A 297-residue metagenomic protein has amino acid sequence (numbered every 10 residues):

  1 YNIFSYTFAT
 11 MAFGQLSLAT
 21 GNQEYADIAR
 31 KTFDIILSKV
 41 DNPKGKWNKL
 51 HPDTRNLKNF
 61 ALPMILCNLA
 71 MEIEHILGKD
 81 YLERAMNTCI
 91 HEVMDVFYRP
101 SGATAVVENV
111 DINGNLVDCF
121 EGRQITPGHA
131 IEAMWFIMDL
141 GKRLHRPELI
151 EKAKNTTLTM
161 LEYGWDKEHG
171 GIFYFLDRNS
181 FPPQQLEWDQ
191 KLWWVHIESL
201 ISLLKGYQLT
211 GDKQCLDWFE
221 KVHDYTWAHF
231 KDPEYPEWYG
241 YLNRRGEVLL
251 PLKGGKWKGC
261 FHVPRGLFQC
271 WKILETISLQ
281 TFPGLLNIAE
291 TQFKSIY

Functional and structural regions predicted by a protein language model:
Y1-Y297: Glycan-recognition and catalytic cores of secretory/periplasmic carbohydrate-active enzymes
